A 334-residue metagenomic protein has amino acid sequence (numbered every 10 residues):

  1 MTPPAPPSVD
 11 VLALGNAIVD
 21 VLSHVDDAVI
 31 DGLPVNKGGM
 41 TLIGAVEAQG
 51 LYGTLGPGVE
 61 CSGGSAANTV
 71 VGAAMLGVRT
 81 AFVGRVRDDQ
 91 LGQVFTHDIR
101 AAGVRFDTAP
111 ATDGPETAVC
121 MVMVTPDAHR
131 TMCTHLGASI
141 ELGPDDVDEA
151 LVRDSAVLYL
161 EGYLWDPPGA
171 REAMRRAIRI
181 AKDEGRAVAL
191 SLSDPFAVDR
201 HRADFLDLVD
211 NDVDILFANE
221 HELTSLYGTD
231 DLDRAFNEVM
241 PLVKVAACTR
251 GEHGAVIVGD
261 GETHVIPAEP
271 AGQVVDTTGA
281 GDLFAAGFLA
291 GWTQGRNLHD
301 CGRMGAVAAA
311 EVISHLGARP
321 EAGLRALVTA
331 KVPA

Functional and structural regions predicted by a protein language model:
M1-A81, Q93-V94: Glycine-rich phosphate/adenosyl-contacting loop at the front of the ribokinase-like
M1-L12, A17-I18, D31-K37, R179-D183 (+2 more regions): Conserved phosphate-binding/catalytic region of the ribokinase-like
V70-R79, M123-T125, G291-Q294: Alpha-helix C-terminal capping segments
T80, F106, V188-A189, A246: Hydrophobic beta-strand scaffold residues
D98-P115: A glycine-rich helix N-cap at a beta->alpha junction
D107-A111, V122-P168: Conserved phosphate-binding/catalytic loop of the ribokinase/pfkB sugar-kinase fold
V157-N237, H253-A255: Conserved beta-alpha-beta core of the PfkB/ribokinase-like small-molecule kinase fold
